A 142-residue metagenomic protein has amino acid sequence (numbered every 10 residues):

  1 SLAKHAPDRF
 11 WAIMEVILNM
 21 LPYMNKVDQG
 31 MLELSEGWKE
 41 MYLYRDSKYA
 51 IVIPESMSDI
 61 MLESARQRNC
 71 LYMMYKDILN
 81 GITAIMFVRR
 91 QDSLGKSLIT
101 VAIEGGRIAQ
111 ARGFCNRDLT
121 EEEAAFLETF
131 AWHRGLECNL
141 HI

Functional and structural regions predicted by a protein language model:
S1-I142: Catalytic-core elements of nucleic-acid end-processing and repair enzymes
